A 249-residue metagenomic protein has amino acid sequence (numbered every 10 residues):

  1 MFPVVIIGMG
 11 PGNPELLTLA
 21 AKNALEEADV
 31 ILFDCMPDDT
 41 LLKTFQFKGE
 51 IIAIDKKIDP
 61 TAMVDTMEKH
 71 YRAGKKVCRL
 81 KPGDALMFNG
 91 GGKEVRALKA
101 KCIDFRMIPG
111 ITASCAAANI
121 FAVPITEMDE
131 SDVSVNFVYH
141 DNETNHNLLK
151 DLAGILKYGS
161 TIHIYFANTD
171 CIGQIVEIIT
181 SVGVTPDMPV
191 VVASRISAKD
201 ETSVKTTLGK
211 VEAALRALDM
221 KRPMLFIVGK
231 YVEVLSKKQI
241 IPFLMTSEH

Functional and structural regions predicted by a protein language model:
M1-I111, E212, M224: Class I S-adenosyl-L-methionine
F2-I6, R72-V77, N147-H249: A contiguous loop/helix-start segment that scaffolds small-molecule binding in enzyme catalytic cores
N13, D84-Y158, T202-K205: Class I SAM-dependent methyltransferase SAM-binding "motif I" and its flanking Rossmann-like core
L17-L19, A116-N119, I175: Short hydrophobic alpha-helical segments that form membrane-spanning helices or hydrophobic packing faces of helical
D34-M36, D55-K56, Y139-H140, Y165-T169 (+1 more regions): Structural motif
D39-T40, A85, A113, V133 (+2 more regions): Positions that flank functional sites
T44-F45, I120-F121, I178: Residue-level signal for well-ordered alpha-helical positions
E50-D59, D129-H140, I164: Acidic/glycine-enriched edge-of-secondary-structure segments
